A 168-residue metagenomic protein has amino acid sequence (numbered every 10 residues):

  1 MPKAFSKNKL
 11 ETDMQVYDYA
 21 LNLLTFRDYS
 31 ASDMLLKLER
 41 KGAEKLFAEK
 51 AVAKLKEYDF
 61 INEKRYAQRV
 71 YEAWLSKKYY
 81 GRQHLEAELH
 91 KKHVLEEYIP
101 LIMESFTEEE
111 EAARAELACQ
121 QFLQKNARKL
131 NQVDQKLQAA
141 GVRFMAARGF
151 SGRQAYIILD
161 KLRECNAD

Functional and structural regions predicted by a protein language model:
M1-D168: An alpha-helical, amphipathic repeat domain used for nucleic-acid recognition, typified by the mTERF helical solenoid
